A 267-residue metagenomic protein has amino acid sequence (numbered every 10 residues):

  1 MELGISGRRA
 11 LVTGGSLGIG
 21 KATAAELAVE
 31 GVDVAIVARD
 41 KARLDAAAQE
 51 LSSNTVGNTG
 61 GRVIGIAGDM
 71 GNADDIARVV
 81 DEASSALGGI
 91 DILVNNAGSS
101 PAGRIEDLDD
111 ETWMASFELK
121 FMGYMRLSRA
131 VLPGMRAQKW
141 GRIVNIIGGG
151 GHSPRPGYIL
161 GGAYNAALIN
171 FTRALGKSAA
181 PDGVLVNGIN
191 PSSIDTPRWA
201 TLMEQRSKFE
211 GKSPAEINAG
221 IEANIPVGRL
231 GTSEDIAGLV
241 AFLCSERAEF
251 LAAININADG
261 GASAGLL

Functional and structural regions predicted by a protein language model:
E2, S153, A241, A252-L267: Short C-terminal tail/terminal secondary-structure segment of NAD(P)H-dependent dehydrogenase/reductase domains
R9, G14-G18: Conserved glycine-rich cofactor-binding loop
E30-A47: Conserved glycine-rich Rossmann-like NAD(P)H-binding loop of the short-chain dehydrogenase/reductase
I76, R104-I105, T112-F117, I143 (+1 more regions): Substrate-binding pocket helix/loop in short-chain dehydrogenase/reductase
P133, K177-S178, E249: Alpha-helical segment proximal to the catalytic Tyr-Lys
V144-A167, T172-P181, S193-I194: Catalytic loop of short-chain dehydrogenase/reductase
A180, L185, L251-A253: Short, small/polar-rich loop/turn modules that mediate ligand/substrate recognition or access, typified
